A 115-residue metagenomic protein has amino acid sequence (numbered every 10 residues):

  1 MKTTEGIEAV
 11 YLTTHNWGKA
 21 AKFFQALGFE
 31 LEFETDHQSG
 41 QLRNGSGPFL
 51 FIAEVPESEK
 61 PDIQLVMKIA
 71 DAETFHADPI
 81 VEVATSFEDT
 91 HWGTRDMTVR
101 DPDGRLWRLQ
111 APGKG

Functional and structural regions predicted by a protein language model:
T4-E5, Y11-F49: Core segments of cupin and vicinal oxygen chelate
I7-A9, D62-I63: Eukaryotic phosphotyrosine signaling hubs
N16-W17, L65-L106, A111-G113: Vicinal oxygen chelate
D36-S39, E59-P61, H91-R95: Short acidic/glycine-enriched loop/turn segments that link adjacent beta-strands
S46-F49, E57-E59, D71-F75: Short, charged/polar surface micro-motifs in flexible loops or helix N-caps
G47-F51, G104-W107: Short, charged/polar, Gly/Pro-enriched secondary-structure boundary elements
E57, G113-G115: A short acidic/small-residue loop/turn micro-motif
